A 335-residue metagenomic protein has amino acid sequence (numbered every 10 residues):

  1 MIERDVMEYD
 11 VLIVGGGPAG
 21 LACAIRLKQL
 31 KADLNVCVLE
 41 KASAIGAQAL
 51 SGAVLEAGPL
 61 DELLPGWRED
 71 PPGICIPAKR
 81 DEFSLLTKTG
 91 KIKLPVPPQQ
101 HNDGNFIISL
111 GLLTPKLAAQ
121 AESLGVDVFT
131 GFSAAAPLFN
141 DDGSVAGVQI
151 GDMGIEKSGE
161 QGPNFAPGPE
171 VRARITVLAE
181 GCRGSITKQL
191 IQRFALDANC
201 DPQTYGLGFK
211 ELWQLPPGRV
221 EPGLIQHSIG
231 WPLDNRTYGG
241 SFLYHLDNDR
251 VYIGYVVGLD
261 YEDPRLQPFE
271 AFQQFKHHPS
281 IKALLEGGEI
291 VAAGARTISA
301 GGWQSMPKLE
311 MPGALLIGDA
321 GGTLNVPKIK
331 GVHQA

Functional and structural regions predicted by a protein language model:
D10-C37: N-terminal Rossmann-like FAD-binding beta1-loop-alpha1 element of flavoenzymes
V14, L178, L316: Redox-cofactor binding/interface segments in oxidoreductases and associated redox assembly factors
A19, A44, R183: Conserved Rossmann-like nucleotide-cofactor binding loop
K41-K88: N-terminal FAD cofactor-binding segment of flavoenzymes
E62-L63, P72-I74, R80, I108-S109 (+1 more regions): N-terminal Rossmann-like dinucleotide/flavin-binding domain of flavoprotein oxidoreductases that bind FAD/FMN
K91-L112, A119, G147, V256-G258: Helix-loop-beta segment of a Rossmann-like dinucleotide-binding subdomain
Q120-A283: Predominantly flavin-linked oxidoreductase catalytic cores and closely associated redox partners
T237, D263-P264, P268-Q334: FAD/FMN-dependent oxidoreductases across multiple families
